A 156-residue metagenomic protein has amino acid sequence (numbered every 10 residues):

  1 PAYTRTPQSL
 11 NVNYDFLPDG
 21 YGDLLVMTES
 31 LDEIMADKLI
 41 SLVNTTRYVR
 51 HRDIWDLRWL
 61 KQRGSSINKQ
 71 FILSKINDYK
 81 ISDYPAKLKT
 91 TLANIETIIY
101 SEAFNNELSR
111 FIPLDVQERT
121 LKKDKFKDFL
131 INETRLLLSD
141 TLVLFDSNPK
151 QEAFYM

Functional and structural regions predicted by a protein language model:
P1-M156: Structured mid-to-C-terminal alpha-helical surface segments
